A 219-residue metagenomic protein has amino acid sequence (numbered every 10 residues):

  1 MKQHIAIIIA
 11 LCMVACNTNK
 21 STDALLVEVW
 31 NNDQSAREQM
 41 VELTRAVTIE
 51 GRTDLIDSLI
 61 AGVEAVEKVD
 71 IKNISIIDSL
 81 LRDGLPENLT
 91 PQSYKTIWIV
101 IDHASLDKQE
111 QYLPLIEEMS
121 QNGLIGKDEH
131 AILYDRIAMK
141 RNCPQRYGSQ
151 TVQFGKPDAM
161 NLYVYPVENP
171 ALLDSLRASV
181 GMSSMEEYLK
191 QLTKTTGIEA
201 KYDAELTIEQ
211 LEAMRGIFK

Functional and structural regions predicted by a protein language model:
K2-I8: Sec-dependent signal peptide recognition, specifically the positively charged N-region followed immediately by
I8-A10, T22-D23: Generic N-terminal initiation segments characterized by hydrophobic and/or small/turn-forming residues
I8-I9, L43, S183: A periodicity- and composition-biased signal for non-globular, repetitive helical segments
C12-A15: C-terminal motif of bacterial Sec signal peptides marking the signal peptidase cleavage site
N17-P86: Start-of-domain marker
V69-I74, D78-K219: Short beta-strand and adjacent turn/loop elements
